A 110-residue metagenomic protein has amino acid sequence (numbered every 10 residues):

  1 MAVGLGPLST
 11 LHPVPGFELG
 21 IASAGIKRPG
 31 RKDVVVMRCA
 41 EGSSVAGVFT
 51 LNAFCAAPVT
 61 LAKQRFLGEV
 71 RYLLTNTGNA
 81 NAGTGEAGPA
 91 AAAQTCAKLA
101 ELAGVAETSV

Functional and structural regions predicted by a protein language model:
M1-F49: N-terminal amphipathic/basic leader segments beginning at the initiator methionine
C39-E41, A62-Q64, N76-N79: Fold-independent oxyanion-binding glycine-rich loops and adjacent beta-strand/coil segments at enzyme active sites
V45-L67: Glycine-rich oxoanion-binding loops at beta->alpha junctions
T77-G104: Alpha-helical support elements that line or immediately flank enzyme active sites and cofactor-binding pockets
V105-S109: Flexible, glycine/charged-enriched surface loops at secondary-structure junctions
